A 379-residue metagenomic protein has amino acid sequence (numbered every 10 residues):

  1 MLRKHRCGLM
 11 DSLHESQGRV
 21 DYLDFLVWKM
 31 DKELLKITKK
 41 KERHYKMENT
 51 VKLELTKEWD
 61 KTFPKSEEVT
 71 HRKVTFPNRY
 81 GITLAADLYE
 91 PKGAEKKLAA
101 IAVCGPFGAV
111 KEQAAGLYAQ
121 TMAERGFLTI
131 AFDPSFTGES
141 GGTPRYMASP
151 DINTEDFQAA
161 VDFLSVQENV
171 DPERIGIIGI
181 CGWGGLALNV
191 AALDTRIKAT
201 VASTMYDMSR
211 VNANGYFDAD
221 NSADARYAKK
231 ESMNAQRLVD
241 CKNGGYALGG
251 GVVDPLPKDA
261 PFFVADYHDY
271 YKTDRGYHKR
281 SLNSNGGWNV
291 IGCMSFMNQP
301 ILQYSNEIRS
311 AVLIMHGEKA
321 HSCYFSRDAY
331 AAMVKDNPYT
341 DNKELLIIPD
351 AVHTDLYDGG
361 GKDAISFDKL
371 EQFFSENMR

Functional and structural regions predicted by a protein language model:
M1-K46: Arg/Lys-rich, alpha-helical DNA-contact motif
N49-K96: N-terminal cap/lid segment of alpha/beta-hydrolase-fold proteins
G108-Q120, P134, S326: The serine-hydrolase catalytic nucleophile loop
T121-G141: Conserved alpha/beta-hydrolase
M147-E168: Alpha/beta-hydrolase active-site loop
L188-T273: Alpha/beta-hydrolase-fold enzymes
I308, I314-H316: Short beta-strand/loop motif that positions the catalytic acidic residue of the alpha/beta-hydrolase fold
A351-D363: Catalytic histidine-centered segment of alpha/beta-hydrolase-like enzymes
